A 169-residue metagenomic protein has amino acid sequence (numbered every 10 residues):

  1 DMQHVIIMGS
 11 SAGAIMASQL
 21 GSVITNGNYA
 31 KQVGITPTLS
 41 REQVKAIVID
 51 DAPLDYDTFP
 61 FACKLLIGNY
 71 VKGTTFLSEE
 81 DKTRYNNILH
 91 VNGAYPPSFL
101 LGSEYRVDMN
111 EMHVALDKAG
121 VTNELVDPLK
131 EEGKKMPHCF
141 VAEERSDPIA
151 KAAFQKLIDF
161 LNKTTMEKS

Functional and structural regions predicted by a protein language model:
D1-S169: Alpha/beta-hydrolase superfamily serine-hydrolase fold, recognizing
